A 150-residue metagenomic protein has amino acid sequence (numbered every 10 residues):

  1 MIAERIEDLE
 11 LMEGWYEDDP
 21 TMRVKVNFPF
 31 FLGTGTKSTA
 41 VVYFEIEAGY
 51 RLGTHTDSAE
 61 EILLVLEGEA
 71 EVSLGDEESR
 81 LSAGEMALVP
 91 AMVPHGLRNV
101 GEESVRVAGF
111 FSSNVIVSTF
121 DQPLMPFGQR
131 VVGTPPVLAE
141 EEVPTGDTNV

Functional and structural regions predicted by a protein language model:
M1-S38, M125-V150: A short, N-terminal "cap"/entry segment at the start of jelly-roll beta-barrel domains of the cupin/DSBH fold
K25-P29, V42-D57: Conserved short histidine dyad/triad with adjacent acidic residue
V42, L66-E67, S82: A cytosolic small-molecule/anion-sensing beta-strand core signal
A48, S58-A59, E77, V93-P94 (+1 more regions): A generic "binding-loop/recognition-motif" signal
L52-T54, V72-S73, V89, H95-G101: Short beta-strand His + acidic residue motifs that chelate non-heme Fe in jelly-roll/DSBH and cupin folds
E60-E61, V65-A70: Glycine- and acidic-residue-biased ligand/ion/polar-headgroup-sensing regions
D76-A91: Short acidic-glycine-tyrosine-enriched beta hairpin
L88, E103-S118: A short hydrophobic beta-strand segment most commonly corresponding to one strand of the jelly-roll/cupin
